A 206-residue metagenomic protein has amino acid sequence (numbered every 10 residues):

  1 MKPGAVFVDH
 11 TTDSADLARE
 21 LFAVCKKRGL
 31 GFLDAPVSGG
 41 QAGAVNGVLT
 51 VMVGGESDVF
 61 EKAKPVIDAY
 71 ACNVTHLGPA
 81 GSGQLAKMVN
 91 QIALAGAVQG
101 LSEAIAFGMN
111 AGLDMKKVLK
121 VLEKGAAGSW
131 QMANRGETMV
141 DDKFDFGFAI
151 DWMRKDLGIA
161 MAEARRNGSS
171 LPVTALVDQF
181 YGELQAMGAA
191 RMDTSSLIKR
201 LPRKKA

Functional and structural regions predicted by a protein language model:
P3, T12-I92: Rossmann-fold dinucleotide-binding core
V6, D13-D16, E20-V24, G39-L49 (+7 more regions): Amphipathic alpha-helical hairpins
N46-G54, T75, P79-A111, L122-N134 (+1 more regions): Active-site-proximal catalytic alpha-helix in oxidoreductases
A80, L85, G128-T194: Interdomain hinge/lid region at the active-site interface of Rossmann-like NAD(P)-dependent oxidoreductases
K116-E123, A175-Q179: Beta-strand segments within the central parallel beta-sheet cores of soluble alpha/beta enzyme folds
R191-A206: Short, basic/aromatic-enriched C-terminal tail that caps enzymatic domains
